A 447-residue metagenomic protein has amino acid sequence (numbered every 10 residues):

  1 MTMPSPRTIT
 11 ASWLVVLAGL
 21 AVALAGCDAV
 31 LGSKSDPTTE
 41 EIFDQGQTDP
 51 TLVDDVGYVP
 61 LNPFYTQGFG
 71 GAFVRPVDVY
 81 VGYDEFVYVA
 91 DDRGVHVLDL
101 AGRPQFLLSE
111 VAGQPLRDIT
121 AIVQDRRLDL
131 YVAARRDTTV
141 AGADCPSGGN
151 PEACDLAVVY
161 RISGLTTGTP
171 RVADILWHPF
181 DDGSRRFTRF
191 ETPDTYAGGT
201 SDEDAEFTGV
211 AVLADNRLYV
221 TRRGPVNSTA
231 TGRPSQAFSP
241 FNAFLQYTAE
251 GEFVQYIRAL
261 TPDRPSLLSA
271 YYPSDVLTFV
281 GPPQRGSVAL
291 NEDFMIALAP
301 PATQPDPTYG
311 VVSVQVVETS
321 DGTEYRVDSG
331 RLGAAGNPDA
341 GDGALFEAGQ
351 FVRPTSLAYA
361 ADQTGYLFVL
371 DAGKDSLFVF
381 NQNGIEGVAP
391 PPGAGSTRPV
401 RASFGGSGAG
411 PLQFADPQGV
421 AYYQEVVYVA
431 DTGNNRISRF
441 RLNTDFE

Functional and structural regions predicted by a protein language model:
V22-G26: C-terminal motif of bacterial Sec signal peptides marking the signal peptidase cleavage site
K34, D84, A90-D92, A134-D137 (+9 more regions): Short loop/turn segments immediately following the C-termini of beta-strands
K34-V74: A short helix->beta-strand "capping" segment at the edge of beta-propeller domains
Y65-R93: Beta-strand-rich domains and repeat architectures in extracellular enzymes and scaffolds, especially beta-propellers
G71-G82, G113-D125, P193-L213, P262-L290 (+2 more regions): Beta-rich, blade/repeat-based domains predominating in secreted/periplasmic proteins but also intracellular
F86-Y88, D129-V132, R217-V220, A289 (+4 more regions): Conserved beta-propeller blade signature
I162-W177, L245-V254, V311-L332, F380-A394 (+1 more regions): Short loop/turn segments immediately following beta-strands, especially the blade-tip and inter-blade linker loops
F414-E447: Blade-level signature of beta-propeller repeat domains, shared across WD40, Kelch, NHL, RCC1 and BNR/Asp-box propellers
